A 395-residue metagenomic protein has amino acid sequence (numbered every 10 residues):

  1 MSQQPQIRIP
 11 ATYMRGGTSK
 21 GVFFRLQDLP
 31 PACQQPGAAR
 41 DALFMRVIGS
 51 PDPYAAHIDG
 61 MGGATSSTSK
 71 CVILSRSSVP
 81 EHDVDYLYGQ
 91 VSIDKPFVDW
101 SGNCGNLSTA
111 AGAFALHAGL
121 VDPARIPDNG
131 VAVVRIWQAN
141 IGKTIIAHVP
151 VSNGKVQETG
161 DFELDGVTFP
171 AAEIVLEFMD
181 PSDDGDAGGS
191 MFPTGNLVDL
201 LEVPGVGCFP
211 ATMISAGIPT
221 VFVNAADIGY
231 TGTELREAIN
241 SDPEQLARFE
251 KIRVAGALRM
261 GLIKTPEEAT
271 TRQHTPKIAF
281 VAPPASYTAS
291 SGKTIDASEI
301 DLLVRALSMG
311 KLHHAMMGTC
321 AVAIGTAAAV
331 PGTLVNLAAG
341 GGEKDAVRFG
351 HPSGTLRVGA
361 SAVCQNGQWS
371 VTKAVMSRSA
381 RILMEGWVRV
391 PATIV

Functional and structural regions predicted by a protein language model:
M1-V395: A glycine-rich beta-to-alpha transition motif near the start of alpha/beta enzyme domains, typified by
